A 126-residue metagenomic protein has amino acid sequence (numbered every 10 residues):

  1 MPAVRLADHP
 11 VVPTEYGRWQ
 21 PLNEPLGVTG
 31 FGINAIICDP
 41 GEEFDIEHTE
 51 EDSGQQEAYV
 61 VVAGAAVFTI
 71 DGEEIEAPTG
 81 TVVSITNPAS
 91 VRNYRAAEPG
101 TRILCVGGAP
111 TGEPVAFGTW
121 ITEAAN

Functional and structural regions predicted by a protein language model:
M1-T49, G118-N126: A short, N-terminal "cap"/entry segment at the start of jelly-roll beta-barrel domains of the cupin/DSBH fold
G30-G32, Q55, G100: A structure-centric signal for secondary-structure junctions around beta-strands
A35, I70-G72, N87, A96 (+1 more regions): Residue-level recognition of conserved beta-strand positions in structured domain cores
I36-C38, E51-F68: Short, conserved beta-strand element in jelly-roll/cupin
E42, T81, A89-S90, T101: Surface-exposed loop/turn positions
A65-V67, E74, V91, G100: Structural motif
G72-A89: Short acidic-glycine-tyrosine-enriched beta hairpin
R95-N126: Double-stranded beta-helix
